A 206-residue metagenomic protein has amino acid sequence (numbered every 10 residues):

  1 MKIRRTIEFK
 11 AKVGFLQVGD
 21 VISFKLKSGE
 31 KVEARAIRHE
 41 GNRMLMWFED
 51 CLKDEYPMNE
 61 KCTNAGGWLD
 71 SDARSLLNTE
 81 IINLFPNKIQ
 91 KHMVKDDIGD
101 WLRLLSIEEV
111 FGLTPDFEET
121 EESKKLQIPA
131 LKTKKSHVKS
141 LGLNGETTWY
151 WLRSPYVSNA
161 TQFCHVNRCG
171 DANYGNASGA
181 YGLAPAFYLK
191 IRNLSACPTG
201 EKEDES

Functional and structural regions predicted by a protein language model:
M1-S206: Collagenous Gly-X-Y triple-helix signature in extracellular proteins
